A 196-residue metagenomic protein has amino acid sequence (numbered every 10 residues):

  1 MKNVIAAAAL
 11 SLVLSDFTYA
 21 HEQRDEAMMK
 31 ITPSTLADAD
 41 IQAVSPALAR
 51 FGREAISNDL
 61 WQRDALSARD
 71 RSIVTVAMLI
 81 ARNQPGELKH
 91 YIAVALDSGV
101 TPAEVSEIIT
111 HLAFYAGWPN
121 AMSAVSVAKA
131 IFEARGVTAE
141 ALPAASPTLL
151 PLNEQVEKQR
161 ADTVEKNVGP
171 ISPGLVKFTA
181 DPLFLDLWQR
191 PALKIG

Functional and structural regions predicted by a protein language model:
M1-V4: Positively charged n-region of N-terminal signal peptides that target proteins for export
A7-S15: Bacterial N-terminal signal peptides
Y19-R69, R82, A93, D97 (+1 more regions): Acidic, glycine/proline-rich low-complexity segments that act as flexible tails and inter-domain linkers
D70-L79, L88, I108-I109: Short, structured motif recognition centered on aromatic/hydrophobic residues
M78-Q84, A116-G117: Short alpha-helix boundary/capping elements
H111-M122: Substrate/cofactor-recognition hotspot
